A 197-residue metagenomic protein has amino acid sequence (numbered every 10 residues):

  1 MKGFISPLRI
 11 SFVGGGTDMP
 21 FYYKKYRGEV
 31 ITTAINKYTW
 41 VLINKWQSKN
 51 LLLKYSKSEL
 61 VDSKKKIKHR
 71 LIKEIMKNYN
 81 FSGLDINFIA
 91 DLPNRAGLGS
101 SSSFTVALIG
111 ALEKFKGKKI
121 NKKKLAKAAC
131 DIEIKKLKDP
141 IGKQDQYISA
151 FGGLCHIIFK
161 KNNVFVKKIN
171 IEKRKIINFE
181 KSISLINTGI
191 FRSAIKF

Functional and structural regions predicted by a protein language model:
K2-F4, R9-G28, L42, N50-L51 (+1 more regions): ATP-dependent small-molecule kinase catalytic core of the GHMP/sugar-kinase superfamily and closely related
G3, I35-I132: Anion-binding (especially nucleotide phosphate/pyrophosphate-binding) glycine-rich loop and adjoining beta-alpha core
